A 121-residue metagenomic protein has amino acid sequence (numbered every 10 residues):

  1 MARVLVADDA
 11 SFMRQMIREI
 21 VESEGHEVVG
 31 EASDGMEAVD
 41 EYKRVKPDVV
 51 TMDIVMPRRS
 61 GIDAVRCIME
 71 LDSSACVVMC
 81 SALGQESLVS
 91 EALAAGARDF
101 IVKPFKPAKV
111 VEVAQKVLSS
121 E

Functional and structural regions predicted by a protein language model:
A7-D8, A32, V50: Conserved sequence signature across two-component system core domains
S11-G30: Two-component/phosphorelay signaling modules centered on CheY-like receiver
D34-E37, S60-D63: Acidic catalytic/metal-coordinating carboxylates
V45-T51: Active-site beta3 strand of CheY-like receiver
P57-R58, Q85: The feature encodes the CheY-like receiver
S87, F105-A114: C-terminal output helix
